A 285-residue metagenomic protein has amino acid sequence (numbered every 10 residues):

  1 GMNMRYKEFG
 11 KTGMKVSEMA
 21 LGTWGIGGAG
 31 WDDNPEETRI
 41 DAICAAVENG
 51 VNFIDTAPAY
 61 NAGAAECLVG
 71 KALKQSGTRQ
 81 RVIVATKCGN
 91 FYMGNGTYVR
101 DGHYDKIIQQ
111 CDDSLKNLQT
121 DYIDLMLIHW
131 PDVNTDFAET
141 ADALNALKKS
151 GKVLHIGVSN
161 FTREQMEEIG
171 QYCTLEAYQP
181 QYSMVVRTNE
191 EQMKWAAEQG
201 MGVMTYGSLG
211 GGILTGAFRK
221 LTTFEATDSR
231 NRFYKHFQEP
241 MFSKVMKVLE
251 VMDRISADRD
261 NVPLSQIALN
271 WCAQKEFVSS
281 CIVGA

Functional and structural regions predicted by a protein language model:
M2-V82: N-terminal binding-site loop/beta-alpha segment at the start of enzyme catalytic domains that lines or forms
F9, L21, R39, A46 (+12 more regions): Conserved, mostly hydrophobic/aromatic
T12-G30, A85-V99, Y122, L127: N-terminal small/glycine-rich loop or linker at the start of catalytic domains across soluble metabolic enzymes
W24-E37, M93-I108, D132-T135: Active-site mouth loops of central-metabolism enzymes
G25-G28, Y60, N90-Y92, H129-D132 (+2 more regions): Feature marks short, surface-exposed loop/turn motifs that line or immediately flank catalytic pockets and channel
D33-A46, R100-Q119, T162-E168: Short, acidic/polar
A45, N49, N117-L118, G151 (+1 more regions): Structural motif
P131-A285: Beta/alpha (TIM)-barrel catalytic core signal, keyed to glycine-rich beta->alpha loops juxtaposed to Asp/Glu that bind
